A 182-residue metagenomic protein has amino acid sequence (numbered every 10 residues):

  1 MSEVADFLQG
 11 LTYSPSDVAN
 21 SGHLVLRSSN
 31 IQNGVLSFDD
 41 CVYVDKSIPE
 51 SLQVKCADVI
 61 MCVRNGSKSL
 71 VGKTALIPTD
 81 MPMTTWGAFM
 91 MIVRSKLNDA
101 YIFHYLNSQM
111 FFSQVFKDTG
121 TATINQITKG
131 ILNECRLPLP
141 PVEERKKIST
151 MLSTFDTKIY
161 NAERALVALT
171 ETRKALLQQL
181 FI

Functional and structural regions predicted by a protein language model:
M1-L11, E134, L139-V142: Non-catalytic DNA-recognition/assembly elements of restriction-modification systems
S2, S14-E50, K55, L76-P78: DNA target-recognition patches
R27-S28, S47-Q109: A short beta-sheet element
S28, K129-L132, K174: ATP/adenylate-binding site constellation spanning eukaryotic-like Ser/Thr protein kinases, ABC-transporter
P82-F89, K96-L97, T119-E143: A short glycine-rich beta-alpha junction/loop motif
E134-I182: Amphipathic alpha-helical coiled-coil/heptad-repeat segments
